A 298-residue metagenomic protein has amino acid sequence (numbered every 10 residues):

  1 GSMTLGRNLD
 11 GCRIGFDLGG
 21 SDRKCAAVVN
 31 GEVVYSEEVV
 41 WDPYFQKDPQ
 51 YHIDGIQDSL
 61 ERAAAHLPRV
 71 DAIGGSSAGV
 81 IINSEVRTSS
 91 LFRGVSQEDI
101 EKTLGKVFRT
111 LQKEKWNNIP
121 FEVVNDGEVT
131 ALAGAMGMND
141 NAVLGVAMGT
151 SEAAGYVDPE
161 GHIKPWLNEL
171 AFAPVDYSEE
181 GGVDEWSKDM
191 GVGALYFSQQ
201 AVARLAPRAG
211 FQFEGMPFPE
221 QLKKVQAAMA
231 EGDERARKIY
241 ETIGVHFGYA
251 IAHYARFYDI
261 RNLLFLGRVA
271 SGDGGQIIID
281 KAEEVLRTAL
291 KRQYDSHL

Functional and structural regions predicted by a protein language model:
G1-V40, F45-D71, K113-W116, G137 (+1 more regions): ATP-binding/phosphotransfer module of carbohydrate and carboxylate kinases, centering on a glycine-rich
G19-K24, G79-V80, E128-V129, A147-A153 (+1 more regions): Gly/Ser/Thr-rich loops at beta-strand to alpha-helix junctions that form or flank small-molecule/cofactor-binding
A65-K102, E122, N262, L266-S271: Short beta-strand-loop/turn "lid" adjacent to the catalytic site in phosphate-handling enzymes
N83-Q97, V143-L144, G275-L290, Y294: Short, low-complexity, polybasic intrinsically disordered segments
S84-G191, A203-R204: Phosphate-binding/catalytic loop of phosphoryl-transfer enzymes
